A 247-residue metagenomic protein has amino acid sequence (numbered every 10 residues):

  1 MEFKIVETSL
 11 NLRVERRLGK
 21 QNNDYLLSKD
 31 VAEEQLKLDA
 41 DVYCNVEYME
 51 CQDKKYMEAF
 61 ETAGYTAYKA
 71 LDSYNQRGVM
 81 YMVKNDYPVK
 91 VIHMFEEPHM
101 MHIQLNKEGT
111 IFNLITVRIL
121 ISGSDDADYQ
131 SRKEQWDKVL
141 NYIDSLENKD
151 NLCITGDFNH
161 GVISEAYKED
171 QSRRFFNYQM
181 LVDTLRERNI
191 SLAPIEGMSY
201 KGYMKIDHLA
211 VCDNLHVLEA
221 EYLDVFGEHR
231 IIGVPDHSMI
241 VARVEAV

Functional and structural regions predicted by a protein language model:
M1-E61, V247: N-terminal, active-site-proximal structural segment of metallo-dependent hydrolase catalytic domains
N11-R13, M49, P88, R118-L120 (+2 more regions): Catalytic metal-binding/acid-base residues of hydrolase active sites
R16-K20, V91, R118-W136, V162 (+1 more regions): Surface-exposed cleft-lining segments at the edges of enzyme active sites
V42-I121, E221-L223: Structured beta-strand-rich core segments of catalytic domains in phosphoester-bond hydrolases
Y43-E47, Y68-A70, C153-D157, S191-I195: Active-site neighborhood of phospho(di)ester-bond hydrolases with catalytic His/Asp-centered motifs
H93, L146, H160-V247: Metal-dependent phosphoester-hydrolase catalytic domains
I103, I115, Y129-D144: Internal catalytic-core helix/loop-beta-alpha segment that presents or stabilizes conserved functional determinants
Q135-H160: His/acidic metal-ligating clusters that form di-metal
